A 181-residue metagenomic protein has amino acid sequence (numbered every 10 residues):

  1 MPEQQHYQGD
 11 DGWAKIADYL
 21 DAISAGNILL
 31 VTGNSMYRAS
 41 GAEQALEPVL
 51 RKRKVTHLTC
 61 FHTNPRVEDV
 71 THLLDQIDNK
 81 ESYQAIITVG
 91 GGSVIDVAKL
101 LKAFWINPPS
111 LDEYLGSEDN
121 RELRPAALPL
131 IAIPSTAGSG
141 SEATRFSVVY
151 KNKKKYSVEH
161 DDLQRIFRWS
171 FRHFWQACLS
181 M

Functional and structural regions predicted by a protein language model:
M1-A85: ATP/NTP phosphate-donor binding region
Q4-D11, A103-E113: Short coil-to-helix leader/linker segments, especially the first N-terminal amphipathic alpha-helix with its helix
Q5, N27-L29, T56, Q84-I87 (+3 more regions): Structural motif
D10-D11, G33-N34, F61, V89-G91 (+3 more regions): Fold-independent oxyanion-binding glycine-rich loops and adjacent beta-strand/coil segments at enzyme active sites
A42-L46, L74, V94-P108, A143-F146: Short Gly/Thr/Asp-enriched flexible loops that form oxyanion-binding sites at enzyme active sites
D75-E81, A85-V89, S93, R121-A126: Short, charge-rich binding segments
S82-L101, S135-S141: Glycine/serine-rich anion-binding loops at beta->alpha junctions that coordinate negatively charged ligand groups
I106-M181: A glycine/threonine-rich phosphate-anchoring loop and its flanking beta-alpha core in nucleotide/phosphate-binding
